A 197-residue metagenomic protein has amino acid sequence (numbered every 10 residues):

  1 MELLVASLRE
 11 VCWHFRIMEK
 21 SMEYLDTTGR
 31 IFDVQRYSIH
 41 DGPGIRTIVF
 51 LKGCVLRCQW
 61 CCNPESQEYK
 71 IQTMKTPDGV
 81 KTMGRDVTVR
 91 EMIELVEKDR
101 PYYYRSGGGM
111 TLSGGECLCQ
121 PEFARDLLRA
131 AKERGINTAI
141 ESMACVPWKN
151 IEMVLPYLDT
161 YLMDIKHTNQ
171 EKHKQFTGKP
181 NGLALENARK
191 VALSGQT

Functional and structural regions predicted by a protein language model:
M18-T88, K98-S106: N-terminal [4Fe-4S]-dependent radical SAM core
I93-T197: Conserved AdoMet/S-adenosylmethionine-binding subsite of the radical SAM
